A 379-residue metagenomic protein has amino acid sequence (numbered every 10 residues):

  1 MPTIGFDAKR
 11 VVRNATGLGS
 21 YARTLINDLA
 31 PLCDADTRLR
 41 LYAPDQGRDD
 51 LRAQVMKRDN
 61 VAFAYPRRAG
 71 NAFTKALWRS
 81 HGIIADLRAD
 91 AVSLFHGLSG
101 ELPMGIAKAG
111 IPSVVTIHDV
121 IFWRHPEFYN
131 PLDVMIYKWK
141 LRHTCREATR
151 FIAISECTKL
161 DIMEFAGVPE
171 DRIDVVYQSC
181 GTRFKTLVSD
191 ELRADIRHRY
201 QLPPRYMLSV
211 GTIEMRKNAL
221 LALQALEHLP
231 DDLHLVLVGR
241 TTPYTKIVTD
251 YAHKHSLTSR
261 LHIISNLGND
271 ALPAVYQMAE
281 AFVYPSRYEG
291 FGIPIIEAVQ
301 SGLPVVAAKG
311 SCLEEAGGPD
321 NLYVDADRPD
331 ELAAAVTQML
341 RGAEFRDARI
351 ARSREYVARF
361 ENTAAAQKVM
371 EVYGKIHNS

Functional and structural regions predicted by a protein language model:
M1-S379: Carbohydrate transferase catalytic cores enriched for Leloir-type hexosyltransferases
